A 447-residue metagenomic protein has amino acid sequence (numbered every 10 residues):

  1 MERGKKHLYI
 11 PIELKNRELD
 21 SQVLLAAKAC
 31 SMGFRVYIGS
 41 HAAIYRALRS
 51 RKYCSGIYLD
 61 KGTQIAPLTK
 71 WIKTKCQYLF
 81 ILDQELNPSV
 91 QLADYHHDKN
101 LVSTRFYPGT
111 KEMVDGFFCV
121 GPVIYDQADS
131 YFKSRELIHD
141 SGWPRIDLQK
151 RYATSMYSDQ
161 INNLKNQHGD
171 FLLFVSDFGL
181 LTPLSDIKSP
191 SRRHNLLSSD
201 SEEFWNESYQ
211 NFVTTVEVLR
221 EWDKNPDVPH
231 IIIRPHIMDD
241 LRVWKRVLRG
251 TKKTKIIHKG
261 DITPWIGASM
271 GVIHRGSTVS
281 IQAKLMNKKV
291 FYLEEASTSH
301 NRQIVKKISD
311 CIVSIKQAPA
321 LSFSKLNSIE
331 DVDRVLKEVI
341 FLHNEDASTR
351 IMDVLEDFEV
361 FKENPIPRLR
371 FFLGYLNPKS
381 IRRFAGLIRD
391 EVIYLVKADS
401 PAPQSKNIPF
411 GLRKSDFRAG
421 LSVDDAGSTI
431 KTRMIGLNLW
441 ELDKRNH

Functional and structural regions predicted by a protein language model:
G4-N162, F174-L181, S280: Active-site and donor-binding regions of nucleotide-sugar-utilizing enzymes
H41, I232-I281, L285-M286, V290: Donor nucleotide-activated moiety binding/catalytic core segment of transferases that use nucleotide-activated donors
R46-A47, P67-L68, G260-P264, I388 (+2 more regions): Short acidic active-site motifs
Y58, L79, F117, G271-I273 (+2 more regions): Short, well-ordered beta-strand core segments
D115, I138, K253-K255, D310-I312: Short, conserved active-site loop motifs that form the nucleotide-linked donor/cofactor pocket
Y152-R246: Conserved catalytic-core segment of nucleotide-activated headgroup transferases in glycan assembly
K245-T251, T278-E345: Catalytic binding pocket for nucleotide-activated donors in carbohydrate/polymer assembly enzymes
L321-H447: C-terminal amphipathic helix plus adjacent low-complexity, charged tail appended to glycosyltransferase catalytic
